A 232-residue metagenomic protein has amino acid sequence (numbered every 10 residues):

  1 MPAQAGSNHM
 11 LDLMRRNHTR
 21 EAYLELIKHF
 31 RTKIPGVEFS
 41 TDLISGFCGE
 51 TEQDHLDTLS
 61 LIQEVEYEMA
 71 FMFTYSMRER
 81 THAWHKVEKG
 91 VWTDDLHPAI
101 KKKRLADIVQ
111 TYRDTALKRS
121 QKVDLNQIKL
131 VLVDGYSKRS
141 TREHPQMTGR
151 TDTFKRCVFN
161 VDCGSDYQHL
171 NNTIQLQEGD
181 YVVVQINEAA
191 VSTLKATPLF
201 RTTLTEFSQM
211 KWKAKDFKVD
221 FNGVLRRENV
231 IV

Functional and structural regions predicted by a protein language model:
P2-I100: Conserved non-cysteine loop/helix-boundary elements of the Radical SAM core domain that shape
K86-V232: Terminal RNA-binding accessory module
